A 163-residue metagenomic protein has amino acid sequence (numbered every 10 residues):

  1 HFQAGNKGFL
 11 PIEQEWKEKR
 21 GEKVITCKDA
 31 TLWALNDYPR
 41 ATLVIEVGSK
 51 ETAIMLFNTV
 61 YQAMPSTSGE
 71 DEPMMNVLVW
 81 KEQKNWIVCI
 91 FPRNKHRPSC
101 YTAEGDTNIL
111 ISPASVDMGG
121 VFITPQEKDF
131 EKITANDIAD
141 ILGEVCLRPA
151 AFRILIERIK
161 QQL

Functional and structural regions predicted by a protein language model:
F2-L163: HIT superfamily nucleotide-processing domains
